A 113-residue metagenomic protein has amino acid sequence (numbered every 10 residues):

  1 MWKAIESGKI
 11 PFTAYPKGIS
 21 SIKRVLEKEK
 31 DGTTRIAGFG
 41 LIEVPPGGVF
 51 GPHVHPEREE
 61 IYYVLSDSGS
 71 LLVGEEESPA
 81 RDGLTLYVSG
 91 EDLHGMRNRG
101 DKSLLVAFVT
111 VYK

Functional and structural regions predicted by a protein language model:
M1-A37: A short, N-terminal "cap"/entry segment at the start of jelly-roll beta-barrel domains of the cupin/DSBH fold
R24-K28, G40-H55, G90: Conserved short histidine dyad/triad with adjacent acidic residue
L41-P45, V54-L71: Short, conserved beta-strand element in jelly-roll/cupin
I42, Y87, K102-K113: A short hydrophobic beta-strand segment most commonly corresponding to one strand of the jelly-roll/cupin
P46, E57, E76, D92-L93 (+2 more regions): A generic "binding-loop/recognition-motif" signal
P52, L71-L72, V88, L93-G100: Short beta-strand His + acidic residue motifs that chelate non-heme Fe in jelly-roll/DSBH and cupin folds
E75-E91: Short acidic-glycine-tyrosine-enriched beta hairpin
